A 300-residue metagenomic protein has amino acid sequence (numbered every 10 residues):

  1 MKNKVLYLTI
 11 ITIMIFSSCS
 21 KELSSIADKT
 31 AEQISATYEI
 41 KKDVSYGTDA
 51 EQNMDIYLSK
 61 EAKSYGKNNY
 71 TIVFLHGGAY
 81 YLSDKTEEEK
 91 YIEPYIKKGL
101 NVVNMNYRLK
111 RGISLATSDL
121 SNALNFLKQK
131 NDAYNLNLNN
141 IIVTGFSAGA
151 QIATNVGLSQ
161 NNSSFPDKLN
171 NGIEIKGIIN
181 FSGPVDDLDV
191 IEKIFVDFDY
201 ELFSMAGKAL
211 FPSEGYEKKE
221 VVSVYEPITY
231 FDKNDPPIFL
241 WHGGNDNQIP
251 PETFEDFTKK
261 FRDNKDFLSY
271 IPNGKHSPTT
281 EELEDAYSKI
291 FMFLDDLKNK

Functional and structural regions predicted by a protein language model:
L23-Y65: N-terminal cap/lid segment of alpha/beta-hydrolase-fold proteins
Q33, I191-T229: Mobile cap/lid helix-loop segments that gate and shape the active-site cleft of serine hydrolases
D84-V103: Short amphipathic alpha-helix adjacent to the substrate-entry channel of hydrolases
R111-D132: Alpha/beta-hydrolase active-site loop
Q129-I194: Primarily recognizes the serine-hydrolase "nucleophile elbow" in alpha/beta-hydrolase and SGNH/GDSL folds
N234, L240-H242, D246: Short beta-strand/loop motif that positions the catalytic acidic residue of the alpha/beta-hydrolase fold
N247-T253: Conserved alpha/beta-hydrolase "acid-adjacent" motif
G274-D285: Catalytic histidine-centered segment of alpha/beta-hydrolase-like enzymes
